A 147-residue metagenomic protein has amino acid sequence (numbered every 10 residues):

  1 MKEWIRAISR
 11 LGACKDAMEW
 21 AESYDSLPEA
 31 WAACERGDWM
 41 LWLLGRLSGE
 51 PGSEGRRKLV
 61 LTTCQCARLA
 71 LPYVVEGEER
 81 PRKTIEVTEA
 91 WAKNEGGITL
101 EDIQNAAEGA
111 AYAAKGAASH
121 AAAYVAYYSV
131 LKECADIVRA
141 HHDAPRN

Functional and structural regions predicted by a protein language model:
M1-N147: Short, glycine-biased loop/turn motifs at secondary-structure junctions and in low-complexity Ser/Thr/Pro-rich termini
